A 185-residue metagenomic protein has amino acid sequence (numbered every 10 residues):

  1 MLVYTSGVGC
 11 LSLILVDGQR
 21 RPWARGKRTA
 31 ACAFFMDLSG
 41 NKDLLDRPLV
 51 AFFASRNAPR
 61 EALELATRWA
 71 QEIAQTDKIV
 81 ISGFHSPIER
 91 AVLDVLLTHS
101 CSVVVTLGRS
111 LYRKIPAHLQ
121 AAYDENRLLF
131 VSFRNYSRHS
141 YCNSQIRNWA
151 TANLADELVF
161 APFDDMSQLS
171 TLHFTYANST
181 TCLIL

Functional and structural regions predicted by a protein language model:
L2-L185: Glycine-biased, small-residue-rich flexible motifs in mid-sequence functional cores and linkers
